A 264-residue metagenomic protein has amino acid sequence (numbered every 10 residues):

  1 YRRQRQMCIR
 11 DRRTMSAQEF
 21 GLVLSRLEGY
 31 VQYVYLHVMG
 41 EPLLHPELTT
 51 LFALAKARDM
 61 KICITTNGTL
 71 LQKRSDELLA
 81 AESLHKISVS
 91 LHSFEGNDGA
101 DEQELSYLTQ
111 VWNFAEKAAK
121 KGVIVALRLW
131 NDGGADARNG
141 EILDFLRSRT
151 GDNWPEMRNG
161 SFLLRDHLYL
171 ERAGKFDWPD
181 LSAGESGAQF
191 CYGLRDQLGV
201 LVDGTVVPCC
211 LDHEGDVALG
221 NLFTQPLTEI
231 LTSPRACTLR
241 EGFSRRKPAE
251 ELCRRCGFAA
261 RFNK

Functional and structural regions predicted by a protein language model:
Y1-I9, I62: Single conserved hydrophobic/aromatic residue that forms the stacking wall/gate of nucleotide- or nucleobase-binding
R2, V200-L201: Short, acidic, Ser/Thr-enriched surface-loop or helix-capping motifs
Q4, F190, L252: The −1 position to Zn-ligating cysteines in a subset of zinc-ribbon hairpins
Q6, R10, L198, D216-V217 (+1 more regions): Cys/His-rich zinc-coordinating "finger/knuckle" motifs
R12-P155: Radical SAM/AdoMet-radical enzyme domain recognition
K117-V125, T150-S186, L211-R261: C-terminal accessory region of radical SAM enzymes
Y192-L194: Short, small/polar residue-rich loop motifs at catalytic or cofactor-binding pockets
